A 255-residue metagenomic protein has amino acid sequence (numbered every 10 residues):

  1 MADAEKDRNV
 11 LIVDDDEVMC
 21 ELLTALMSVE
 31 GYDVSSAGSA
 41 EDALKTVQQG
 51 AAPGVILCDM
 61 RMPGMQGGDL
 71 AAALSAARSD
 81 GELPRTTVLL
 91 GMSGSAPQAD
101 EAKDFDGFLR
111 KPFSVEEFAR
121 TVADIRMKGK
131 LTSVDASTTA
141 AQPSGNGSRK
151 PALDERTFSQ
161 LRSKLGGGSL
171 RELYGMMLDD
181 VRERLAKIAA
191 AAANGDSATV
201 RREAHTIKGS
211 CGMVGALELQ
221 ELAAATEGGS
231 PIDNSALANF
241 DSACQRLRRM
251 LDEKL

Functional and structural regions predicted by a protein language model:
D14: Conserved acidic carboxylate
V18, D106-G107, F113-L255: Two-component system phosphorelay core
E21-V29: Charged docking surfaces used in two-component/phosphorelay signaling
S36-V55: Acidic, metal-coordinating helix/loop segments flanking the phosphotransfer/catalytic sites of two-component signaling
D59: Active-site residues of response regulator receiver
M62, L89: Receiver (REC) domain active-site loop signature in two-component systems and cognate sites in sensor histidine kinases
A77, M92-P97: Short, conserved "switch-loop" micro-motifs in signal-transduction and mechanochemical regulators
